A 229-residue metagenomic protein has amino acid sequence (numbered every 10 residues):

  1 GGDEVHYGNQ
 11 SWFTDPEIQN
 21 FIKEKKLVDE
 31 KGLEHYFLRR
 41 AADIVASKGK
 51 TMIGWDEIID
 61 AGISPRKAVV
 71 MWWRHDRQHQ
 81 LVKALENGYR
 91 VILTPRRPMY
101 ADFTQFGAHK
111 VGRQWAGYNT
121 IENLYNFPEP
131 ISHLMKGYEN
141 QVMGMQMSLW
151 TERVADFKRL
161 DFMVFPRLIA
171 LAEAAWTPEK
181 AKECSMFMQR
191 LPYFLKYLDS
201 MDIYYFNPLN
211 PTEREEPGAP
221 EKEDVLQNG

Functional and structural regions predicted by a protein language model:
G1-A68, R74-R90: Active-site neighborhood of glycoside hydrolase catalytic domains
T51-E57, G62-G229: Flexible, acidic glycine-rich loops studded with aromatic residues
